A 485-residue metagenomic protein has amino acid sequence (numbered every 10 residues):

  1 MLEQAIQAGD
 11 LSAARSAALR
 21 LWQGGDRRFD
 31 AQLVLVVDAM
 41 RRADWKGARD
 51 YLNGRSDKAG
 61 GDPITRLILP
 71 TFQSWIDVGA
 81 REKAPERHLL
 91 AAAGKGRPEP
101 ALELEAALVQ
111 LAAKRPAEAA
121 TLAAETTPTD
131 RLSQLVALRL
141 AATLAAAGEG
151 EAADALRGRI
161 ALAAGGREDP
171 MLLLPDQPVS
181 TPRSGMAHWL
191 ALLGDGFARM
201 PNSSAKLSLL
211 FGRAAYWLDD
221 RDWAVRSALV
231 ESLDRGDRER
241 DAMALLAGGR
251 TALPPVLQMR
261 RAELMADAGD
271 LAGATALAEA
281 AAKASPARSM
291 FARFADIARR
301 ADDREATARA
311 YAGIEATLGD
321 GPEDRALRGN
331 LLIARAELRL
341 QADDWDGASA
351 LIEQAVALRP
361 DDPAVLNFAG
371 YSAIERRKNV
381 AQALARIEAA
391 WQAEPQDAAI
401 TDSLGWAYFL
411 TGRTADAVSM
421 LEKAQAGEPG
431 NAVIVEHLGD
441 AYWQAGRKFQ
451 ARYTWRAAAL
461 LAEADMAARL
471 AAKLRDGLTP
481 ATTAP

Functional and structural regions predicted by a protein language model:
M1, G24-V34, A43, A59-F72 (+13 more regions): Generic helix N-cap/helix-start motif at coil->alpha-helix transitions
E3, V37, T71, W75 (+10 more regions): Residue-level recognition of tetratricopeptide repeat
A8, R42, V78-A80, A113 (+9 more regions): Structural motif corresponding to the intra-repeat A-B loop/turn of tetratricopeptide repeats
L11-Q23, W45-K58, R81-K95, P116-P128 (+10 more regions): Alpha-helical repeat scaffolds
W75, F368-A426: Alpha-helical adaptor scaffolds
A124, Q396, W406-L460: Ankyrin-repeat and related helical/solenoid repeat scaffolds used for protein-protein interactions
R183, A187, G196, A432 (+1 more regions): Terminal, low-structured helical/coil segments at or just beyond the last alpha-helical repeat
R199-S203, T251, D267-A268, A284 (+3 more regions): Short coil/turn and helix-start
